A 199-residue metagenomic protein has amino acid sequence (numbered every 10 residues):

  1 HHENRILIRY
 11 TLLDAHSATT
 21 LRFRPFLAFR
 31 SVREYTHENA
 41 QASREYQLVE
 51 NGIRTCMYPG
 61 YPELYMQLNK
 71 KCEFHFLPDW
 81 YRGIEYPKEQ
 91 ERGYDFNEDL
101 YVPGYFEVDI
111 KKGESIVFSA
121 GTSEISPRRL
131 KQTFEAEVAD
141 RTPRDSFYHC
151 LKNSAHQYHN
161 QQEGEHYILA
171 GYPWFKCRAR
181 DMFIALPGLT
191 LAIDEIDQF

Functional and structural regions predicted by a protein language model:
H1-F199: Acidic, mature catalytic/reactive cores of soluble proteins
